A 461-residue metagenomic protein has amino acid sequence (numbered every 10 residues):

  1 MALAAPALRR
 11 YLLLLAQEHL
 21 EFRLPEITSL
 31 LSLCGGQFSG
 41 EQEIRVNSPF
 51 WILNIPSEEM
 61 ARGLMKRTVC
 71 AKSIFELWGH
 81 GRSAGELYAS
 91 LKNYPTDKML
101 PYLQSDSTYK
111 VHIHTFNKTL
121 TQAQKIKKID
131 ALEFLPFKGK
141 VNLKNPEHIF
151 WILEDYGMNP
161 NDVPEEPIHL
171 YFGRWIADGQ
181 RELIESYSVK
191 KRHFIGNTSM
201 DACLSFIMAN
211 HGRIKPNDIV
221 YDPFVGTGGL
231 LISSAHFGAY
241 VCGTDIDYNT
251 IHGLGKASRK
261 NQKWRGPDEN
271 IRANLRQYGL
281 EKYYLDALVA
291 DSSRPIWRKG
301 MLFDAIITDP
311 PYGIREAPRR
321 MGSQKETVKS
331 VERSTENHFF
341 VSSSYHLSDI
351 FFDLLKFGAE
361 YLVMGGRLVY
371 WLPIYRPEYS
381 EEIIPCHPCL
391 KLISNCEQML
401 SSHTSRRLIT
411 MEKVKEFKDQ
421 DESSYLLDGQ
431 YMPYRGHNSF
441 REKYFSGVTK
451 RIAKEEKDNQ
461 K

Functional and structural regions predicted by a protein language model:
M1-G63, S73, F116-N117, L143-E147 (+2 more regions): Class I S-adenosyl-L-methionine-dependent methyltransferase catalytic core
F22, P95-P160: A short N-terminal interaction module
S29, A89, N93, A131-L132 (+2 more regions): Charged/polar, solvent-exposed surface patches and flexible loops
E41, R45-Y102: Conserved AdoMet
